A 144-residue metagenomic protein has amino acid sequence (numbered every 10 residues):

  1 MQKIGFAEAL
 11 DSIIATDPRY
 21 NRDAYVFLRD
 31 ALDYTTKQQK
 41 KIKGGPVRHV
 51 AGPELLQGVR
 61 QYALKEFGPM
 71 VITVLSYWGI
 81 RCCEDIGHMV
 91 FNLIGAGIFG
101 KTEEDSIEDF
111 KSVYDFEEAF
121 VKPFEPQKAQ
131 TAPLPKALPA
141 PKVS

Functional and structural regions predicted by a protein language model:
Q2-S144: Non-transmembrane, aqueous-exposed alpha-helical and coiled segments at domain scale
